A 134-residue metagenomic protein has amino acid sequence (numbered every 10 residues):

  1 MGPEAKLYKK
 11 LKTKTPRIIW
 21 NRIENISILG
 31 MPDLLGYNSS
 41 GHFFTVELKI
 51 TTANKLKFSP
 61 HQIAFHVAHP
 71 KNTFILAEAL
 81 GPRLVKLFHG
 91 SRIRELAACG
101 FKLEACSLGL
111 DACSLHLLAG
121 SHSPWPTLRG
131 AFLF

Functional and structural regions predicted by a protein language model:
M1-N25, S39: Acidic-basic catalytic patches of nuclease active cores, encompassing PD-(D/E)XK and other metal-cofactor nuclease
P16-I19, V67-I75, A105: Structural alpha-beta junctions
G30: Beta-rich catalytic cores
L34-G36, G41-T52: Conserved catalytic cores of phosphodiester-cleaving nucleases, focusing on short active-site segments
T51-P70: Mg2+/Mn2+-dependent nuclease catalytic core
A68-R92: Nucleic-acid nuclease catalytic cores
L103-F134: Charged phosphate-binding loop/patch that engages nucleotide di/tri-phosphates or the phosphate backbone of nucleic
